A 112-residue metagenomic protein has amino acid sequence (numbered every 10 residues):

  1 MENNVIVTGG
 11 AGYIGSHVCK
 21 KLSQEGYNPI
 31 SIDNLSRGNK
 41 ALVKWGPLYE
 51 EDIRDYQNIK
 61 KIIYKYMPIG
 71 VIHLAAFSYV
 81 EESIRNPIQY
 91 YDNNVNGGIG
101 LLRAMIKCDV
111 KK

Functional and structural regions predicted by a protein language model:
M1-K112: N-terminal Rossmann-like NAD(P)+-binding domain of SDR-like oxidoreductases, especially those catalyzing
